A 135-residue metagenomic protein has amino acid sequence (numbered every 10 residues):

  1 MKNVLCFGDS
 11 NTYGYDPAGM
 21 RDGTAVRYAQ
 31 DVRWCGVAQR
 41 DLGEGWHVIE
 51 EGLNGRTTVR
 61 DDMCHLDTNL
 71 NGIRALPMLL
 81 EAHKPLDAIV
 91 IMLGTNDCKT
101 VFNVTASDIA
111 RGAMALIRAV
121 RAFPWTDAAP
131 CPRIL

Functional and structural regions predicted by a protein language model:
M1-L53, V59, L79-H83, I89: Serine-esterase "nucleophile elbow" of acetyl-processing enzymes
M20-R27, M63-T68, V104-S107: Short glycine-enriched, charge-decorated loop/helix-capping segments at active-site entrances that position
V32-W34, D62, R74, V120: Residue-level detector of functional hotspots within protein domains
E44, D67-L135: Alpha-helical cap/lid subdomain in secreted, periplasmic, or secretory-pathway luminal O-acyl-processing enzymes
L53, V59-C64, V101-N103: Metal-dependent catalytic neighborhoods of phosphoester/phosphodiester hydrolases
